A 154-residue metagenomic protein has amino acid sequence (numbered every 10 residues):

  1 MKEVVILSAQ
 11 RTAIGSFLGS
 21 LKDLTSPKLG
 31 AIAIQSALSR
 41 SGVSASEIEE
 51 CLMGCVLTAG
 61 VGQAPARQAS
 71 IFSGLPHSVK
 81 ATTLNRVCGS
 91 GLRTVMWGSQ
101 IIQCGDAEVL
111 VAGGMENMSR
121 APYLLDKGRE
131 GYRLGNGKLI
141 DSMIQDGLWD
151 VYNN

Functional and structural regions predicted by a protein language model:
M1-V79, N117-N154: Conserved "HGTGT" condensation-loop signature of ketosynthase/thiolase-family condensing enzymes that catalyze
E50-L52, T83, L110-A112: Short, conserved beta-strand segments within well-ordered enzyme catalytic domains that often line or immediately flank
S78-C88: Short pre-catalytic strand/loop immediately N-terminal to key active-site residues, enriched for Gly-Thr
R86-E116: Active-site-proximal alpha-helical scaffold in enzymes
